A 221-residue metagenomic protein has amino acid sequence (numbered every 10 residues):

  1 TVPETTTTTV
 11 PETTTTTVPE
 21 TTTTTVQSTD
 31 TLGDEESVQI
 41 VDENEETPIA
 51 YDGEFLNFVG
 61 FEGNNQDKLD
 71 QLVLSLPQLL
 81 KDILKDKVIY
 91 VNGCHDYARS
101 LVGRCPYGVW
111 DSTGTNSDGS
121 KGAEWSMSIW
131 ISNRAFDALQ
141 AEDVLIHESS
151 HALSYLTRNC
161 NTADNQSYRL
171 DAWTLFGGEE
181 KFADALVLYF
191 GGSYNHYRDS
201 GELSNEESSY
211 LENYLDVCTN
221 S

Functional and structural regions predicted by a protein language model:
T1-T31: Extracellular mucin-like PTS domains
V26-S112, T219: A metal-dependent hydrolase signature that marks the N-terminal structural subdomain at the beginning of catalytic folds
V59-D70, A135-V144, W173, G177-K181: Soluble non-cytosolic domains of exported or imported proteins
L79-N92, N161-N165, Y194-E206: Surface-exposed patches in mature extracellular/periplasmic domains of secreted proteins
V88-C94, I129-S132, L145-I146, T162-A172: Hydrophobic alpha-helical segments that drive targeting, anchoring, or assembly
R99-Q140, S149, Y155: Active-site scaffold of zinc-dependent metalloenzymes
S149-N165, F182, F190-S193: Catalytic Zn2+-binding segment of zinc metalloproteases
Y168-S221: Metalloprotease/metallohydrolase-associated module, dominated by Zn2+-dependent proteases
